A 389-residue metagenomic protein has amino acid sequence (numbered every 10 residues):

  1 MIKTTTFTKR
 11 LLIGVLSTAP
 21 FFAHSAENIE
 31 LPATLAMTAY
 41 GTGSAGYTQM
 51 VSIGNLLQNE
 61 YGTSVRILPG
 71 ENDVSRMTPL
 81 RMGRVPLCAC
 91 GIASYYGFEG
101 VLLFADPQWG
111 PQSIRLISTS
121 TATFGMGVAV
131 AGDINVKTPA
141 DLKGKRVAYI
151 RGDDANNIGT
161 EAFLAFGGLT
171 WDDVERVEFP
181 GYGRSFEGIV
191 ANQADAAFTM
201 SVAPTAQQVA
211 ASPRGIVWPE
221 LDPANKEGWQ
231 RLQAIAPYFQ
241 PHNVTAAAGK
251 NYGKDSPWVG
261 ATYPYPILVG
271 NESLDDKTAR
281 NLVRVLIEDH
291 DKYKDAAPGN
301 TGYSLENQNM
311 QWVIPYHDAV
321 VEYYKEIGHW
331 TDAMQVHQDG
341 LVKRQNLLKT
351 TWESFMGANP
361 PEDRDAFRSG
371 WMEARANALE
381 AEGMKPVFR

Functional and structural regions predicted by a protein language model:
I2-L12: Bacterial N-terminal signal peptides that target proteins for export
R10-P20: Bacterial N-terminal signal peptides
F21-S25: Sec/Tat signal peptide C-region and signal peptidase I cleavage site
E27-G152, N156-F166, V177, W218: Short, glycine-/small- and polar/acidic-enriched structural segments that line small-molecule recognition paths
P32, S201-R214, W218, K277-A279 (+1 more regions): An extracytoplasmic/periplasmic, membrane-proximal ligand-sensing/linker region
N55-G62, R81-V85, A165-L169, V190-A194 (+3 more regions): Sec-exported extracytoplasmic/periplasmic mature domains
I92-S94, V101-Q108, I134, W171-D173 (+2 more regions): Pocket-lining segment of extracytoplasmic ligand-binding domains
G144-A162, Y238-Y303, Q308-V313: Ligand-binding clefts/hinges and TM-proximal coupling segments of bilobed small-molecule sensing domains
